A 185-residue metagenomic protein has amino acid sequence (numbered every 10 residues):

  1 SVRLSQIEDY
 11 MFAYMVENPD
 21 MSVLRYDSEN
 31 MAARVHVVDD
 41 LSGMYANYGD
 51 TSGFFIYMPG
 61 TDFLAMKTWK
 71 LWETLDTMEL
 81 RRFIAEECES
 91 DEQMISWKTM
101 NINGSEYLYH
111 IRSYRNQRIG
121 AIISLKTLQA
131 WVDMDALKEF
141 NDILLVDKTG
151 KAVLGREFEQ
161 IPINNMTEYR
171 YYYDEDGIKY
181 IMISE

Functional and structural regions predicted by a protein language model:
S1-E89: Extracytoplasmic/periplasmic sensory segments of membrane signal-transduction proteins
D50, L137-F140, M166: Short, small/polar residue-rich loop motifs at catalytic or cofactor-binding pockets
G60-L64, I143-V153: Short, glycine-anchored, charge-dense loop/turn motifs used at functional sites
M66-E73, G155-I163: Structured interaction and signal-relay segments at domain junctions
K67, L75-R81, I102-L137, L154 (+1 more regions): Conserved beta-strands of PAS-like sensory domains
E79-M94, P162-Y172: Soluble sensory domains of the PAS superfamily and closely related sensory modules
S96-N103, H110-Y114, E168-E175: Short acidic-hydrophobic surface loop/beta-edge motif
R115-Q117, K148-T149, E157-E185: Extracellular/periplasmic juxtamembrane segments that couple receptor/chemosensory ectodomains to their
